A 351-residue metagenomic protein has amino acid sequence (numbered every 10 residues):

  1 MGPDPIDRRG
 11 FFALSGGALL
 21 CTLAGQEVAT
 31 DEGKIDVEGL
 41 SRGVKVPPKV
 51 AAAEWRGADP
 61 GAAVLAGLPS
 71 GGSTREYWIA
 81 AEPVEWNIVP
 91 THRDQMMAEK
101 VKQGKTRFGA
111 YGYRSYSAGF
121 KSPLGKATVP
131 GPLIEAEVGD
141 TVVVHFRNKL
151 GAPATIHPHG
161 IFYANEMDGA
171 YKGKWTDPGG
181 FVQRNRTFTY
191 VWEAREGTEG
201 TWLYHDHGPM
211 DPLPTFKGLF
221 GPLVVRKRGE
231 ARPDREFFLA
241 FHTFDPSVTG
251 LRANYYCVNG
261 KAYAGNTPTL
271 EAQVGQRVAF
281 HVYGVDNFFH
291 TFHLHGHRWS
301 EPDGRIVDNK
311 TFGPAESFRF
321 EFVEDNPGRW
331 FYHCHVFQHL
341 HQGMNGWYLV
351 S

Functional and structural regions predicted by a protein language model:
G2-D4, G16, C21-A154, F162-A164 (+4 more regions): N-terminal, post-signal-peptide metal-ligating segments of extracellular/periplasmic oxidoreductases, dominated by
D7-S15: N-terminal export leaders
A81-P83, H92, D140, N148-L150 (+8 more regions): A mature extracytoplasmic/lumenal domain signature
H145, G151-A154, I161-N165, K172-R232 (+1 more regions): Extracellular/periplasmic metallocenter environments
T155-H157, T291-H293: Beta-strand signatures of extracellular beta-sandwich domains
T201, E230-A231, F237, H242-R252 (+1 more regions): Conserved, well-structured core segments that form or line functional sites
Q276-H281, F289-F292: Conserved active-site beta-strand-loop modules that form the wall/rim of enzyme catalytic pockets and either contain
T291, W299-K310: Intrinsic, low-complexity N-terminal interaction/targeting segments
